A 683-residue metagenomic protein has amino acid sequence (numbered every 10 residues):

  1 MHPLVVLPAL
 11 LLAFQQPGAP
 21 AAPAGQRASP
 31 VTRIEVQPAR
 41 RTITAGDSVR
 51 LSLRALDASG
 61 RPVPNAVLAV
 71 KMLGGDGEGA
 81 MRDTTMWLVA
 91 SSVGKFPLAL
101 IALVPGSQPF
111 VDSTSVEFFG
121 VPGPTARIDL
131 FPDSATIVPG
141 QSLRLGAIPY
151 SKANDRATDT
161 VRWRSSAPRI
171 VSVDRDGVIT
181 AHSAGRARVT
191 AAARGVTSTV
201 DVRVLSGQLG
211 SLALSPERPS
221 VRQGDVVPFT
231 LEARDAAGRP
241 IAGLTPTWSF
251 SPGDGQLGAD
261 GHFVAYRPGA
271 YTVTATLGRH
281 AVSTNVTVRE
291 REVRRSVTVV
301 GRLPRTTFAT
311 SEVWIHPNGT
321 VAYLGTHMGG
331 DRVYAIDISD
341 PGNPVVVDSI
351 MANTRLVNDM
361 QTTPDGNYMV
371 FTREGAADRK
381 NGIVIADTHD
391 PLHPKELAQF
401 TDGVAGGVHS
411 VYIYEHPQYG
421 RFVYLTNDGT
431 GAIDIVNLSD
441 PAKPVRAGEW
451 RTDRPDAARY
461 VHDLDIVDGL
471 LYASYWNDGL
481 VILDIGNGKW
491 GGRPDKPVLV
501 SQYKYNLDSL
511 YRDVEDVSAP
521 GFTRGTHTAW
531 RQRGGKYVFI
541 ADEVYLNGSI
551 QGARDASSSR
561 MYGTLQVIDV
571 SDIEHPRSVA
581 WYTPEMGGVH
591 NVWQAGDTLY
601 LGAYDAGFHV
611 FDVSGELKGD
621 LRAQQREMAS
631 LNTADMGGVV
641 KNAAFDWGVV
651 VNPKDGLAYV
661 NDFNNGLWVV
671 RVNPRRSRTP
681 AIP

Functional and structural regions predicted by a protein language model:
V5-A13: Bacterial N-terminal signal peptides
Q16-P17, R27, P497, Y503: Intrinsic disorder/low-complexity segments enriched in polar/small residues
P17-R294: Extracytoplasmic soluble-region selector
P268-A270, S283-P683: Feature marking well-ordered beta-strand scaffolds used for ligand recognition
